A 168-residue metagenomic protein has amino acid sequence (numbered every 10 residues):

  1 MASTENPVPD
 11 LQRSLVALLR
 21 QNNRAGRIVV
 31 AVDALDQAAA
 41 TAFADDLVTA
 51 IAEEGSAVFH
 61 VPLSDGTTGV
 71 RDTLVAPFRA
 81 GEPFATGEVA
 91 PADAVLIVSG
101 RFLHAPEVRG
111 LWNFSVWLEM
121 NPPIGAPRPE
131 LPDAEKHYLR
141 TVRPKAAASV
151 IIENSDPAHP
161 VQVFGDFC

Functional and structural regions predicted by a protein language model:
M1-A25, F114, L139-C168: NTP-dependent small-molecule kinase module
R27-A31, V95-I97: Residue-level preference for the first positions of well-ordered beta-strands
V29-A31, E53, V58-H60, S115-W117 (+1 more regions): Conserved beta-strand scaffold positions in the cores of enzyme catalytic domains, especially in NTP/NDP-utilizing
V30-T49: Glycine-rich phosphate-binding P-loop
T49-E53, V108-R109: Short, surface-exposed basic-aromatic patches at helix termini and helix-loop junctions that form
E53-A105: Conserved nucleotide-sensing/catalytic segment adjacent to the nucleotide-binding pocket in NTP-handling enzymes
V89-P127: ATP-dependent NMP and nucleoside kinases share a basic, alpha-helical "lid"
N113-R143, F167: A glycine- and Lys/Arg-enriched "phosphate-lid" helix/loop adjacent to the NTP-binding pocket of small-molecule kinases
